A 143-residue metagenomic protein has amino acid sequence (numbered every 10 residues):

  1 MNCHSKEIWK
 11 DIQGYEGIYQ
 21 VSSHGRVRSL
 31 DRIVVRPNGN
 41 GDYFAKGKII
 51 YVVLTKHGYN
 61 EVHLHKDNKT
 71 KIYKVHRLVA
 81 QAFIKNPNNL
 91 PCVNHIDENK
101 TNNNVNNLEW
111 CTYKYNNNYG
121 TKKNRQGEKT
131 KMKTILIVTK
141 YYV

Functional and structural regions predicted by a protein language model:
M1-V93, D97-V143: Conserved recognition-core residues within compact binding domains
